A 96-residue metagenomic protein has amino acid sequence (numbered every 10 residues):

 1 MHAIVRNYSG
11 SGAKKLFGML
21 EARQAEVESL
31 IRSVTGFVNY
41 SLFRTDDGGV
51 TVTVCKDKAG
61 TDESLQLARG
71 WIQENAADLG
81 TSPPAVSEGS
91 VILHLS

Functional and structural regions predicted by a protein language model:
M1-V52, K56-G70, A77-S96: Short S/T/G/P-rich N-terminal loop/turn motif that feeds into the first structured element of a domain
